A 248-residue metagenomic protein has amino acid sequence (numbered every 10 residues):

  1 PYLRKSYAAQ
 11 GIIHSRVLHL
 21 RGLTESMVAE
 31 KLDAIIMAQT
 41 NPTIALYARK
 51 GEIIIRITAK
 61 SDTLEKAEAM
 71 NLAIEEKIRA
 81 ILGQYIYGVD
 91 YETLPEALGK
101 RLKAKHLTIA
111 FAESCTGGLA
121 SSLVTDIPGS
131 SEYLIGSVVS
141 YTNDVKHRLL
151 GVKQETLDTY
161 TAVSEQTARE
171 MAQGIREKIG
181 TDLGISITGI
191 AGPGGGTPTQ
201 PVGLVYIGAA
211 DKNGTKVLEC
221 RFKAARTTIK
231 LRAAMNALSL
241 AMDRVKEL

Functional and structural regions predicted by a protein language model:
P1-G51, R56, K66-N71: Accessory alpha-helical/coil subdomains and C-terminal extensions that flank or cap enzyme catalytic cores
R21, T58, T188-I190: Short loop/turn motifs enriched for small/polar and acidic residues
L46-A48, A59, Y206-D211: Short beta-strand elements
K60-L64: A short interface-forming secondary-structure element
K66-L248: Short alpha-helical segments enriched in small residues
